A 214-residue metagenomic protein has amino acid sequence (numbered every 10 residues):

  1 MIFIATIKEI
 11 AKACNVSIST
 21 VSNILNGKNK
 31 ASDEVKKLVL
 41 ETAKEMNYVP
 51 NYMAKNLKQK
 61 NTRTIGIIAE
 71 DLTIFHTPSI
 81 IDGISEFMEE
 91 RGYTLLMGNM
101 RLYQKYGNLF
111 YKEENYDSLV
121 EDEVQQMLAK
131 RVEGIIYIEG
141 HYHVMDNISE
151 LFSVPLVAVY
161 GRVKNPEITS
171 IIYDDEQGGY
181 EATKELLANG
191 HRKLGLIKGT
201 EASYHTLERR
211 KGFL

Functional and structural regions predicted by a protein language model:
M1-R63, H76, I80: N-terminal helix-turn-helix DNA-binding module of bacterial transcription factors
I2, T62-E181: Alpha-helical recognition/docking segments in bacterial nutrient-uptake and carbohydrate-utilization systems
K36, T62, S153, H191 (+1 more regions): ATP/adenylate-binding site constellation spanning eukaryotic-like Ser/Thr protein kinases, ABC-transporter
F75, A202-R209: Glycine- and acidic-residue-enriched helix-capping/strand-helix junction motifs
E167-L196, E208-K211: Hydrophobic alpha-helical segments within soluble ligand-binding/sensing domains
